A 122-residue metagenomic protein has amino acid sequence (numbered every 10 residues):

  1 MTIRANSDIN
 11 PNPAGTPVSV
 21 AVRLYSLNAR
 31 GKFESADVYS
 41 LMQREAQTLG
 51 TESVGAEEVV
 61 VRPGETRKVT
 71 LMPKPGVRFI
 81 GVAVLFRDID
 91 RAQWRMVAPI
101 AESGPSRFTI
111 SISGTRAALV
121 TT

Functional and structural regions predicted by a protein language model:
M1-P13: Short amphipathic, basic-aromatic surface patches that mediate peripheral association with negatively charged
N6-D8, A98-T122: Extracellular beta-sheet/turn segments enriched in Thr/Pro/Gly and aliphatic residues
A14-R23: Short coil-to-beta strand junction motifs in C2/discoidin
L27-E34, Q47: Short aromatic-acidic-glycine turn motif
N28, M72-V77, E102-P105: A short, structured loop/turn motif at beta-sheet edges
A36-P73: Tryptophan-paired
E57-V61, D88-S106: Structured interaction patches on ligand/partner-binding surfaces of diverse proteins
V77-D88: A short, solvent-exposed beta-strand micro-motif common in secreted/extracellular proteins
